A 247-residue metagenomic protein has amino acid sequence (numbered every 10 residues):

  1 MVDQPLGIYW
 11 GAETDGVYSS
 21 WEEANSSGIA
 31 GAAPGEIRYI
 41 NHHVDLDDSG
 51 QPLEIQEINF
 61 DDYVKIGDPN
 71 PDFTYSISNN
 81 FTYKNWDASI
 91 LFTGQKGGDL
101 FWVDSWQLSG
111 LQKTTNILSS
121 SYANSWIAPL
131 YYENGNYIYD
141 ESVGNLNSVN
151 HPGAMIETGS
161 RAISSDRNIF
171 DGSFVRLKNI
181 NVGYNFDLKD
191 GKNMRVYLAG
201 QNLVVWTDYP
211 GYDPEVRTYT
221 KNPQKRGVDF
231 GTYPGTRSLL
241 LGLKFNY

Functional and structural regions predicted by a protein language model:
M1-A24, T207-Y247: C-terminal beta-signal and terminal closure region of outer-membrane beta-barrel proteins
M1-G67, Q107-S109, L118-L146: Conserved small-residue
I8, G97-R195: Extracytoplasmic gating/loop element in the C-terminal half of outer-membrane beta-barrel translocons and assembly
W21-A24, G97-V103, K113-T114, V205-G211: Outer-membrane beta-barrel proteins
F73, K84-W86, S173, K192-M194 (+1 more regions): Outer-envelope beta-barrel architecture signal
F73-N79, L177-V182, R237-L243: Hydrophobic, lipid-facing positions within transmembrane beta-strands of outer-membrane proteins
N80-I90, I180-L198, F245-Y247: Secondary-structure transition into beta-strands, especially the periplasmic turns and strand N-termini that construct
Y83-N85, G94-G98, N179, G200-T207 (+2 more regions): Transmembrane beta-strands of outer-membrane beta-barrel pores
